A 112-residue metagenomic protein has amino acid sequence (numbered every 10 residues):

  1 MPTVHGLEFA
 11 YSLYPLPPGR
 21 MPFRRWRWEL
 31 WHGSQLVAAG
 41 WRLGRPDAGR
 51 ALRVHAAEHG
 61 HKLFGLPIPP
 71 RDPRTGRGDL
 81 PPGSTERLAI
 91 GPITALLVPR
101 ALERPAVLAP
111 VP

Functional and structural regions predicted by a protein language model:
M1-R25, G76-P112: Short N-terminal "domain-start" leader segments that mark the transition from disordered tails or signal peptides into
S34-L36: Residue-level signal for glycine
R42-L66: A short, charged, amphipathic alpha-helix used as a generic interaction element across diverse proteins
I68-P73: Eukaryotic scaffold repeat domains enriched in small/polar residues
